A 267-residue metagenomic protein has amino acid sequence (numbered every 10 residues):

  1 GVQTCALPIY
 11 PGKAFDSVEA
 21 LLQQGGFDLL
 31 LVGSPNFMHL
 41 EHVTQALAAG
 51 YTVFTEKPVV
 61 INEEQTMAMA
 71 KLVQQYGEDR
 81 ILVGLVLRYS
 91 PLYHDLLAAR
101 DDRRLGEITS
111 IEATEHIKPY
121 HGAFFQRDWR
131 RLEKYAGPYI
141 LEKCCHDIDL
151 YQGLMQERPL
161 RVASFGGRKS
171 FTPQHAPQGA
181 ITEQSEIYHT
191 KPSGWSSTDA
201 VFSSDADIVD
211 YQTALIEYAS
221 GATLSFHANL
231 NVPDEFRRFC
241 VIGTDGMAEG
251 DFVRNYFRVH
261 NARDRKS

Functional and structural regions predicted by a protein language model:
G1-L7: Short, small-residue-biased leader/transition segments that mark boundaries at the very start of proteins
C5, Q24, L29, P35-N36 (+2 more regions): Beta-strand-loop-alpha-helix segment that lines the small-molecule cofactor/substrate pocket of alpha/beta enzymes
G12, D28, T109: Conserved acidic residues
K13-Q23: Short acidic low-complexity segments
D79, L87-D199: Predominantly a Rossmann-like dinucleotide-binding segment in NAD(P)-dependent oxidoreductases
G166-G167, T172-G179, S185-K266: NAD(P)-dinucleotide binding in Rossmann-like oxidoreductases
